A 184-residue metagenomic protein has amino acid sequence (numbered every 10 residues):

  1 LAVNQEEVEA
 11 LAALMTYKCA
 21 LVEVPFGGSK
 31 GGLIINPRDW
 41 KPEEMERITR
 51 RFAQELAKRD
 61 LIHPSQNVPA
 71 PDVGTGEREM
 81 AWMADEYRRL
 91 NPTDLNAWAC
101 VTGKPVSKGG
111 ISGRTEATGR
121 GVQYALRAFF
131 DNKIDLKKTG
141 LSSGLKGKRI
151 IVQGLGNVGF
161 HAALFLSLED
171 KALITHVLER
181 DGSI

Functional and structural regions predicted by a protein language model:
L1-S112, E116, Q123-A125: N-terminal ligand-binding/catalytic initiation module
G109-I184: Glycine-rich phosphate/diphosphate-binding loop of Rossmann-like nucleotide-binding domains
